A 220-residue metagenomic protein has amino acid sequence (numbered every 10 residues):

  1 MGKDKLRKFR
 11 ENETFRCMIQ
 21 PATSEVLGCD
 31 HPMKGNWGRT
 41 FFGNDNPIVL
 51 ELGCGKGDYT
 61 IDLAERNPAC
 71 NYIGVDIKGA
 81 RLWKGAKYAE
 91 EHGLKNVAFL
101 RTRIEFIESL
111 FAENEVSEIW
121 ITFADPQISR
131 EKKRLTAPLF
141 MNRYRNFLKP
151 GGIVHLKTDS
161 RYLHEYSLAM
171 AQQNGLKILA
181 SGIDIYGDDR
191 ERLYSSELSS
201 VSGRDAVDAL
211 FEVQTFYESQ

Functional and structural regions predicted by a protein language model:
M1-I48, D58-E65: S-adenosyl-L-methionine
G53-G55: Class I SAM-dependent methyltransferase "Motif I" SAM/SAH-binding loop
C70-I73: Short beta-strand element of Class I
K78: Conserved SAM/SAH-binding beta-strand->alpha-helix loop
A86-E113: S-adenosyl-L-methionine
T136-P150: A short glycine-rich, Lys/Arg-flanked "PGG" loop and its adjoining helix->strand segment in the class I
G151-T158: Conserved beta-strand signature within the Rossmann-like core of class I S-adenosyl-L-methionine
A169, N174-Q220: Class I S-adenosyl-L-methionine
